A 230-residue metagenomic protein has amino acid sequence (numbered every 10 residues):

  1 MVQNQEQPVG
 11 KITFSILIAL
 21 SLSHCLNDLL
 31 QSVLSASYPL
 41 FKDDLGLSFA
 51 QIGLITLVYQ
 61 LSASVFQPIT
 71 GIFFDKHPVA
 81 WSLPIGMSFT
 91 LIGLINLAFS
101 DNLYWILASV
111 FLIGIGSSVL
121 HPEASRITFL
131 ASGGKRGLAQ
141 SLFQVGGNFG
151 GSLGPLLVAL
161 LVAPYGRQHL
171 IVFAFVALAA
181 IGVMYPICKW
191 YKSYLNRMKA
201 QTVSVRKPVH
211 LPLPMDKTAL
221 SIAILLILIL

Functional and structural regions predicted by a protein language model:
I16-P39, D43, L47-F49, T70: Extracytoplasmic
L20, Y104-V110: Short hydrophobic/alpha-helical segments at membrane-entry points of transmembrane helices in Major Facilitator
S32, Q60-P68, G151-S152: Residue-level signature of mid-helix packing/kink "hotspots" within the transmembrane helices of 12-pass Major
V65-L103: Conserved MFS/SLC helix-loop-helix module at the cytosolic interface between two early adjacent transmembrane helices
S109-G146: Cytoplasmic helix-loop-helix junction between adjacent transmembrane helices in 12-TM secondary transporters
F143-K192: Helix-loop-helix hairpin linking two adjacent transmembrane segments in secondary transporters
P186-P212: Flexible cytoplasmic inter-helical loops of multi-pass small-molecule transporters
